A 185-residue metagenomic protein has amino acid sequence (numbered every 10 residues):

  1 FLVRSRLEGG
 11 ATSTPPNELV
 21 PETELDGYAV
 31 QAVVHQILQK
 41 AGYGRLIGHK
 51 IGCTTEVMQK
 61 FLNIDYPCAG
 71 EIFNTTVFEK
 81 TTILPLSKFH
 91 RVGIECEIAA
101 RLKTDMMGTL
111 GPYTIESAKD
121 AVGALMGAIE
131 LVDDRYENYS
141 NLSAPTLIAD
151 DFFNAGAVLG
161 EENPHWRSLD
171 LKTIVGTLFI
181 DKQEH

Functional and structural regions predicted by a protein language model:
F1-H185: Catalytic-core "active-site belt" of small-molecule-metabolizing enzymes, emphasizing His/Asp/Glu-rich regions
